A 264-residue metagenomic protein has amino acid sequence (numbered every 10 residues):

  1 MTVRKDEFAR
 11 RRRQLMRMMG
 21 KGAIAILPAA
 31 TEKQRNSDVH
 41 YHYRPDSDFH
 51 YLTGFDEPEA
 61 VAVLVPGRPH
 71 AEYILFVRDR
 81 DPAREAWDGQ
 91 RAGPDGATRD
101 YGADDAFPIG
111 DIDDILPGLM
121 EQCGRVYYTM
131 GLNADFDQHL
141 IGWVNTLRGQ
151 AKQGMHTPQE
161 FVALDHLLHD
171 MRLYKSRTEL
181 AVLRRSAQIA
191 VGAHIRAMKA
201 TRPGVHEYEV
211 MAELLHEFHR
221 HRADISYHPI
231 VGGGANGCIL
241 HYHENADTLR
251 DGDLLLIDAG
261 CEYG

Functional and structural regions predicted by a protein language model:
M1-G192: A composition/biophysics-driven feature that prefers long, compositionally simple stretches
M16, E32, R184, M198 (+3 more regions): Short, well-ordered alpha-helical packing segments
K21, L119-E121, I189-A193, R202-P203 (+2 more regions): Secondary-structure boundary elements
S37-Y43, N145-K152, V162-H169, Y174 (+1 more regions): Short catalytic-site patches enriched in acidic/histidine residues that coordinate or position cofactors/metals
S186, A193-R196, A200, E213 (+2 more regions): Generic, well-ordered alpha-helical scaffold segments in large soluble proteins
